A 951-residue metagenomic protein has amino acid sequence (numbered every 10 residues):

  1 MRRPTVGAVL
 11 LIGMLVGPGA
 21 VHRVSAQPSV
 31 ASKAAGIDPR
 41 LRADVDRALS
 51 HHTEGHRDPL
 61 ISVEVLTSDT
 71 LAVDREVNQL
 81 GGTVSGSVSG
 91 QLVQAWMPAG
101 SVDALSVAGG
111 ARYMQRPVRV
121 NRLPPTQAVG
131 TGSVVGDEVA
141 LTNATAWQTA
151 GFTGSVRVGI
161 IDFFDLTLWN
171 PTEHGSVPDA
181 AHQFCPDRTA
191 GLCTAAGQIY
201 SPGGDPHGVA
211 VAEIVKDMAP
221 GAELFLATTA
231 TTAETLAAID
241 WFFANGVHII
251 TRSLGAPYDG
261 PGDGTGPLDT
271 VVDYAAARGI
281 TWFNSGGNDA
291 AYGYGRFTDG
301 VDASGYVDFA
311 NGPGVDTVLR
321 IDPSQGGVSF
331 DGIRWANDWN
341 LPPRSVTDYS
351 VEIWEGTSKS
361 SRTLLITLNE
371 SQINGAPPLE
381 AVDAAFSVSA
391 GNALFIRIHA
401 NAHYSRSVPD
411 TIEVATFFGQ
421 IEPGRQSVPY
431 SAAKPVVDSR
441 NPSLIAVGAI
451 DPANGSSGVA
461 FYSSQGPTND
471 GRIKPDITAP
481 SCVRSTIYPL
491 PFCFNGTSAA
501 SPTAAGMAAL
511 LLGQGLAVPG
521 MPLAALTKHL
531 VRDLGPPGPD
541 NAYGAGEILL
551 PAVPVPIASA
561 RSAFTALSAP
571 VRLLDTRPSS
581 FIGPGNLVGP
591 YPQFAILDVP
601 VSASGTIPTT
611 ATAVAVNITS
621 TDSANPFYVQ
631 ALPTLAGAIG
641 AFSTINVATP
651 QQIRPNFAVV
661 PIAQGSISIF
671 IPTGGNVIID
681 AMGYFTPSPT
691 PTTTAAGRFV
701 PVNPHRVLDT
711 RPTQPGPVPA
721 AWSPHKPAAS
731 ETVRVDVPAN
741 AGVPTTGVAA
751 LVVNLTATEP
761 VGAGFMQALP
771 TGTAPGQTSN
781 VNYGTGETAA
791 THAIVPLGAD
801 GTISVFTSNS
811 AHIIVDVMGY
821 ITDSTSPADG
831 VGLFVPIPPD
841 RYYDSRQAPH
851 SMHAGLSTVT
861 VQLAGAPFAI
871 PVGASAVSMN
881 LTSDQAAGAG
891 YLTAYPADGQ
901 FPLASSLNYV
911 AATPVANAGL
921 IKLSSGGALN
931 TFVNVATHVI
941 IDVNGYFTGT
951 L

Functional and structural regions predicted by a protein language model:
R3-D205, E213-D217, E223, V315-V318 (+1 more regions): Autoinhibitory N-terminal propeptides
S50-E54, T251, I280, Y488-C493 (+1 more regions): C-terminal subdomain of the subtilisin-like protease fold in secreted/lumenal serine endopeptidases
S62, F309-S345, S350-E355, D383-F386 (+9 more regions): Hydrophobic beta-strand segments within beta-rich accessory/binding domains
D162, T298-V388, N392, A402 (+1 more regions): Extracellular S/T/G-rich loop segment that most often corresponds to the catalytic His/Ser-adjacent loop
F163, P186-Y258, D348-W354, S358 (+2 more regions): Subtilisin-like peptidase catalytic core
R252, P257-G264, V307-D322, E352-W354 (+4 more regions): Noncatalytic accessory or regulatory domains flanking protease catalytic cores in secreted, cell-surface, and selected
D273-A276, W282, N288-R296, H399-A449 (+5 more regions): C-terminal edge strands of extracellular/lumenal beta-sandwich accessory domains
I557-L951: Short edge beta-strands and adjacent beta->alpha junctions
